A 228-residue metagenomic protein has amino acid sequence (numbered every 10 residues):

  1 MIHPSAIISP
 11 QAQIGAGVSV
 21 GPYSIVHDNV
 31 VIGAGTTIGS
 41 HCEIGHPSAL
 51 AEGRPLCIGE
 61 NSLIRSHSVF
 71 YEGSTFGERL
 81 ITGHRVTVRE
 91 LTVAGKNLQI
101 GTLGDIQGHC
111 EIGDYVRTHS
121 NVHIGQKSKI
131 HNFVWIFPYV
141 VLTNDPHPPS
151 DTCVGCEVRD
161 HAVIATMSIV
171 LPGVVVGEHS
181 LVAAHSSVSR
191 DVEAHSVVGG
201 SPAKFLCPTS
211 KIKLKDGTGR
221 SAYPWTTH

Functional and structural regions predicted by a protein language model:
H3-P4, S9-P10, G15-A16, G21-P22 (+29 more regions): Left-handed beta-helix
S48-A49, P146-P148, V174, P208-T209: Conserved catalytic-core motifs of eukaryotic protein kinase domains, centered on the activation segment
A194-G219: Conserved beta-strand-loop-alpha-helix hinge in the C-terminal portion of ABC ATPase nucleotide-binding domains
R220-H228: ABC ATPase nucleotide-binding domains
